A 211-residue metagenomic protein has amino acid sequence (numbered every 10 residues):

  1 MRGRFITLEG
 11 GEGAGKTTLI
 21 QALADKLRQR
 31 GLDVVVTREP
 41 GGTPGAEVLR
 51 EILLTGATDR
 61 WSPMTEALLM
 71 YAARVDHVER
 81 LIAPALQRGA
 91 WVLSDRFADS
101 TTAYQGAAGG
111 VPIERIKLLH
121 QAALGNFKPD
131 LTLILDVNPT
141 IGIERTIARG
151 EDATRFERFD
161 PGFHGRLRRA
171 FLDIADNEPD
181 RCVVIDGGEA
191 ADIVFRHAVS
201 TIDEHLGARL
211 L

Functional and structural regions predicted by a protein language model:
R2-F5: Pre-Walker A (Motif I) flank of P-loop NTPase domains
L8: Hydrophobic anchor at the beta1->P-loop junction of P-loop NTPases
G13: Walker A (P-loop) phosphate-binding loop of P-loop NTPases
K16: Conserved lysine of the Walker
L19: Hydrophobic positions on the alpha1 helix immediately C-terminal to the Walker A/P-loop
A22-A24, T140-L211: NTP-dependent small-molecule kinase module
L32-L124: ATP-dependent small-molecule kinase phosphotransfer cores that center on conserved nucleotide phosphate-binding segments
T101-R169: A glycine- and Lys/Arg-enriched "phosphate-lid" helix/loop adjacent to the NTP-binding pocket of small-molecule kinases
